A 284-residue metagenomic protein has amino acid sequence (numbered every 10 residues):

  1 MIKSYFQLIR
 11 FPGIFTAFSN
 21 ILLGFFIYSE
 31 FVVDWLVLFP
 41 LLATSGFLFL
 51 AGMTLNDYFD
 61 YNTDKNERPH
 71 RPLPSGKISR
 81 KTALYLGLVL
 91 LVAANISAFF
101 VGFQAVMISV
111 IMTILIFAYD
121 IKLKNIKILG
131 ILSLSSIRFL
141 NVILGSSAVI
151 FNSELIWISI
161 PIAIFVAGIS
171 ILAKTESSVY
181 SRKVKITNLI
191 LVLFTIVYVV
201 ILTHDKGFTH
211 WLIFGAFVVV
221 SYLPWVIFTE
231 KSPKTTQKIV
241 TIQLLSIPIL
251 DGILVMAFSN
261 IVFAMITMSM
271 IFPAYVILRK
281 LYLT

Functional and structural regions predicted by a protein language model:
M1-H70, K77-L86, A105-I116, D120 (+3 more regions): Topogenic membrane-insertion module of multi-pass membrane proteins
M1-S4, I78, T82, F100-F103 (+3 more regions): Juxtamembrane loop-transmembrane helix junctions in multi-pass integral membrane proteins, especially the extracellular
I2, V142, S147-T284: C-terminal membrane-associated helical module and adjoining short loops/tails
F18-L23, A43-A51, V92, S136 (+5 more regions): Hydrophobic, lipid-facing residues on alpha-helical transmembrane segments of integral membrane proteins
S19, N66-P69, F103, L129 (+4 more regions): Hydrophobic alpha-helical membrane-insertion segments
F26-I27, F100-V101, K122, S147-A148 (+1 more regions): Helix-loop junctions at the membrane-solvent interface of multi-pass transporters, primarily the C-terminal
A43, Y61-I116, L132-S135, N141-I143 (+3 more regions): Multi-pass membrane catalytic core of lipid/isoprenoid biosynthesis enzymes
I116, K122-K124, R138-N141, V149 (+1 more regions): Short acidic/polar capping segments at secondary-structure boundaries
